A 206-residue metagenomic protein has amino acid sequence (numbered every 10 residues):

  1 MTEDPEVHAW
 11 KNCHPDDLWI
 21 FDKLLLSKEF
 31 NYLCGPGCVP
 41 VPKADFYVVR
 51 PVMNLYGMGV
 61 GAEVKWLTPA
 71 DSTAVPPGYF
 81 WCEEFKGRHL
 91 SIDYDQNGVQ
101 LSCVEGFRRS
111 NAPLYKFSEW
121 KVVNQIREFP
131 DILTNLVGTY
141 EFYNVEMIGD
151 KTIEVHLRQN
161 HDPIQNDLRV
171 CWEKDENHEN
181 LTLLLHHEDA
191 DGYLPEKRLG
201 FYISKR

Functional and structural regions predicted by a protein language model:
M1, A70, H187-D191: Glycine-centered loop/turn motifs
T2-I132: Active-site nucleotide/adenylate-binding loops and adjacent lid/helix of ATP-dependent enzymes
Y56-M58, R109-L114, E119-R206: ATP-dependent carboxylate activation and anion-phosphoryl transfer catalytic cores that bind Mg-ATP to form
